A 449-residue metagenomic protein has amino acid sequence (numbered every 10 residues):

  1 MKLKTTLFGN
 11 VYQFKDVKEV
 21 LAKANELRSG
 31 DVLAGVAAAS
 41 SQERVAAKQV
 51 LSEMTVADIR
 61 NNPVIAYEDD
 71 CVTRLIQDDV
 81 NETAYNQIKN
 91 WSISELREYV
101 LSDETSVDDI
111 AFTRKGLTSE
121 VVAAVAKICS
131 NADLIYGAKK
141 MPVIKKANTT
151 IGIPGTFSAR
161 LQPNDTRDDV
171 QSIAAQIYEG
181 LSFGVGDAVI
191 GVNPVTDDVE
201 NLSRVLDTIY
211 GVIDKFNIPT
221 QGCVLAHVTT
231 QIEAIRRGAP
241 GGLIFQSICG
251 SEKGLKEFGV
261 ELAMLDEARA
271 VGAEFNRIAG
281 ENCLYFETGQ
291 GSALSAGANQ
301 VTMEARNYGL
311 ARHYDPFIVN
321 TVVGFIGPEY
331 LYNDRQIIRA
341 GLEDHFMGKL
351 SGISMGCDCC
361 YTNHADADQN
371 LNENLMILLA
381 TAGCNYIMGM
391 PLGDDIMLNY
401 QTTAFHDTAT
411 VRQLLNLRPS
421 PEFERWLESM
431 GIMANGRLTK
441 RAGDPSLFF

Functional and structural regions predicted by a protein language model:
M1-K140: Long, compositionally biased, glycine/small-hydrophobic-enriched stretches that function as flexible linkers, tethers
V64-V72, M141-D165, C283-L294, M355-C357: N-terminal small/glycine-rich loop or linker at the start of catalytic domains across soluble metabolic enzymes
T73, D133-K139, K145-K146, I153-A159 (+4 more regions): Alpha-helix-loop-beta-strand connector modules within alpha/beta enzyme cores
W91, G116, E120, D168-A175 (+9 more regions): Conserved active-site and cofactor/substrate-binding residues in soluble primary-metabolism enzymes
F112-T118, V122-S130, A188-L206, V322-R335 (+1 more regions): Glycine-rich, proline-tolerant flexible connector loops at the mouths of alpha/beta enzymes
T149-L243: Glycine- and small hydrophobic-enriched segments that form the cores of compact globular domains
E233-L378, A382, I387-M390, D395 (+2 more regions): Catalytic alpha/beta core domains of metabolic enzymes, predominantly
I377-L378, N385-M390, D394-L438: Internal helix-turn-beta structural module
